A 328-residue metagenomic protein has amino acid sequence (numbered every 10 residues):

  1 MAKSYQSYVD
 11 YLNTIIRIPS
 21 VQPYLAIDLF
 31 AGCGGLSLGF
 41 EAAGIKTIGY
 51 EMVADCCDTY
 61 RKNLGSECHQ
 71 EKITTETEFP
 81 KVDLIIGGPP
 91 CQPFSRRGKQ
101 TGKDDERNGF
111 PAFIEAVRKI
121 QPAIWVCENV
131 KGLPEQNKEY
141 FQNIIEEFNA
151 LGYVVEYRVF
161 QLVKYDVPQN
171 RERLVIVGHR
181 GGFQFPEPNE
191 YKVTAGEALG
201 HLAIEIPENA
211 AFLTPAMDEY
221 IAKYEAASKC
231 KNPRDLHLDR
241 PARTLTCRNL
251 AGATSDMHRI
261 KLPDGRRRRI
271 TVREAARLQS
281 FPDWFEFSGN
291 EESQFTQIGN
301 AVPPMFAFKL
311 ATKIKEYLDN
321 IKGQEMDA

Functional and structural regions predicted by a protein language model:
M1-K46, E147-L151, V159, Q169 (+1 more regions): S-adenosyl-L-methionine-dependent DNA methyltransferase catalytic core
A2-A123, K131-L133, E139-Q142: Core alpha/beta nucleotide-donor-binding catalytic domains of modification enzymes
E51, E128, E274: Acidic-residue sensor for enzyme active/binding pockets
A54, P90-Q92, K131-G132, V163-Y165 (+2 more regions): Short, solvent-exposed loop/turn segments at secondary-structure junctions
E78-V82, D166-N170, I298: Short, solvent-exposed polar/charged micro-motifs at secondary-structure junctions
T101, G132, K164, P263 (+1 more regions): Conserved short-loop catalytic and cofactor-binding motifs
G109-N170, L174-H179: Conserved Class I SAM-dependent methyltransferase catalytic core
